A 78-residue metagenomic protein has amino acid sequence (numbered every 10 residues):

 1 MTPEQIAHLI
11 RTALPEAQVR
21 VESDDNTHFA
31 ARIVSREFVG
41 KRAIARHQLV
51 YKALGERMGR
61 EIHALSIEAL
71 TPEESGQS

Functional and structural regions predicted by a protein language model:
M1-A17: N-proximal, solvent-exposed amphipathic alpha-helical segments enriched in charged/polar residues
P3, E22-D24, R57: Charge-rich, low-complexity N-terminal segments
I6, N26, L49: Residue-level recognition of oxygen-bearing side chains
R11, I44-S78: C-terminal structural segments of small proteins and small subunits
L14-A30: Short edge beta-strands and adjacent turn/loop segments
E22, R32, E68-L70: Solvent-exposed beta-strand sheet faces enriched in polar/charged residues
F29-I33, S75-S78: Short, solvent-exposed polar/charged micro-motifs at secondary-structure junctions
R32-A45: A short interface-forming secondary-structure element
